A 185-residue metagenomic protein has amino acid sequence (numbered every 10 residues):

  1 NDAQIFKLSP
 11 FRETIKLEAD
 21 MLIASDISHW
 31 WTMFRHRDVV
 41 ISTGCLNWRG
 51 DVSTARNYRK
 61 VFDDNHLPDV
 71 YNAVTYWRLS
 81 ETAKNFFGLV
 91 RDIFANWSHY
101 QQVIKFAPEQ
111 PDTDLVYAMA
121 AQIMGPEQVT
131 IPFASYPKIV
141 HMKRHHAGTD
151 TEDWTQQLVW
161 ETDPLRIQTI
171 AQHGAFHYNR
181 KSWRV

Functional and structural regions predicted by a protein language model:
N1, T54-Y58, H146-T151: Short, surface-exposed amphipathic charged segments that create phosphate/polyanion-binding patches used for binding
D2-D51: GT-A fold catalytic core of metal-dependent nucleotide-sugar glycosyltransferases, centered on the diacidic
I15-L17, A55-R59, I131: Short, charged, low-hydrophobicity "junction" segments
L22-I23, M33, V40, N47 (+4 more regions): General N-terminal targeting signals
S25-S28, D51-A55, N85-V90: A short secondary-structure junction signal
I41-T54, V61, H66-D69: Class I SAM-dependent methyltransferase SAM-binding "motif I" and its flanking Rossmann-like core
F62-V185: A glycosyltransferase accessory/donor-loop signature
